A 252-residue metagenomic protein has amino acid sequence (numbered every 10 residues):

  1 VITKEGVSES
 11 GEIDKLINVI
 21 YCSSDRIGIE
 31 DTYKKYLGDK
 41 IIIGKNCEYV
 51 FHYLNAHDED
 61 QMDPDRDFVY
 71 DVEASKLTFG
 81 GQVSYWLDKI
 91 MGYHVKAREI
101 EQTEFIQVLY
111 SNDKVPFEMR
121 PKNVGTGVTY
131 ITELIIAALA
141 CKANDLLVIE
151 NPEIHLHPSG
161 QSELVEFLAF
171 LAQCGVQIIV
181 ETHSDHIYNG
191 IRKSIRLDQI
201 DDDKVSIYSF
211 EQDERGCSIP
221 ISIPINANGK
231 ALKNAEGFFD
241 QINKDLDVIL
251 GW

Functional and structural regions predicted by a protein language model:
V1-I131, A137, K142-A143, I221-W252: Phosphate-coordinating catalytic segments in nucleotide- and nucleic-acid-processing enzymes
E150-N151: Walker B catalytic acidic pair
E163-W252: C-terminal lobe/lid and adjacent interdomain/linker elements of RecA-like ASCE P-loop ATPase modules
